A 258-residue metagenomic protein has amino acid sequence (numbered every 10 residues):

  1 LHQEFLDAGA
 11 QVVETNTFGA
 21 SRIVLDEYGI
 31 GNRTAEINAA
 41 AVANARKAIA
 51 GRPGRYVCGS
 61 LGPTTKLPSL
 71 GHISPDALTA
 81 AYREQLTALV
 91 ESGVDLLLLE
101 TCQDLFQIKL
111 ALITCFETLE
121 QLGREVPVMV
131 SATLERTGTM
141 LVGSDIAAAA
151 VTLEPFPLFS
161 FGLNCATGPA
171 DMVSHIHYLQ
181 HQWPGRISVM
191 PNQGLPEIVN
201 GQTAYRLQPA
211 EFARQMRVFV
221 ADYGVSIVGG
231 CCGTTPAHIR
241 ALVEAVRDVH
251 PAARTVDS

Functional and structural regions predicted by a protein language model:
L1-S258: Domain-level signal for soluble alpha/beta catalytic cores
